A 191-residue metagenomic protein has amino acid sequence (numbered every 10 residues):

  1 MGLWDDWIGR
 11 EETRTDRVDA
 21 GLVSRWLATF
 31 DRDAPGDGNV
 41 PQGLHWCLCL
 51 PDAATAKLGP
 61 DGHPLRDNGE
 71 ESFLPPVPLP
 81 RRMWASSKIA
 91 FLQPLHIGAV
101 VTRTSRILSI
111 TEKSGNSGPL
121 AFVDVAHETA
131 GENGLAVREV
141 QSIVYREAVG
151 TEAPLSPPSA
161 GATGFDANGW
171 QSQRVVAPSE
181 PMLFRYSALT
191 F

Functional and structural regions predicted by a protein language model:
M1-E12, W84-P178: HotDog/MaoC-like acyl-thioester-processing domains
M1-V100: Hydrophobic, proline/glycine-rich low-complexity stretches
N39-L44, L48, Q173-V175, S179-F191: A conserved, well-ordered hydrophobic junction motif at loop->secondary-structure transitions
G62-E71, I89, I143-V149, S179-T190: Phosphate-binding glycine-rich loops and adjacent basic patches that engage nucleotide phosphates, nucleic-acid
